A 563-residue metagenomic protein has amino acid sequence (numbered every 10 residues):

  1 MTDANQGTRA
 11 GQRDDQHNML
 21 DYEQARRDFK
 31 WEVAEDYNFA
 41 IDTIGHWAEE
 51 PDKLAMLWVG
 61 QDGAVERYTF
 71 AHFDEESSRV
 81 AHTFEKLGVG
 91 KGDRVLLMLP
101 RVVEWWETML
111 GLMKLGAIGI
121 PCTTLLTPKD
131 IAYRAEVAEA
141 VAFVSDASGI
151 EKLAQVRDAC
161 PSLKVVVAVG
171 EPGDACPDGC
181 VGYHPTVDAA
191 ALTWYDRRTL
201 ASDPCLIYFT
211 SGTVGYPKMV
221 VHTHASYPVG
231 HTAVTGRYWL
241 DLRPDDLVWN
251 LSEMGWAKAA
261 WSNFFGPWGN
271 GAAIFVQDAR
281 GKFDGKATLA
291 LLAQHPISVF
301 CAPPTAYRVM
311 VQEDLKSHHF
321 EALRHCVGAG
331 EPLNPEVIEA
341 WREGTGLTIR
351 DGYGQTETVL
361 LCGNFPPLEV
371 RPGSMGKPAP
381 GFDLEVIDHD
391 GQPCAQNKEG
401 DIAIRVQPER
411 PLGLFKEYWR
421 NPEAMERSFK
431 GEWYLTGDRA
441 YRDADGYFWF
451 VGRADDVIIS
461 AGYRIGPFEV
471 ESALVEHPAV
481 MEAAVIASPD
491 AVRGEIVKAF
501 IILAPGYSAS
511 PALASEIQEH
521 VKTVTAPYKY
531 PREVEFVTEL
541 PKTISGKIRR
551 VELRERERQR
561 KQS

Functional and structural regions predicted by a protein language model:
M1-Q6, L110, K114-P185, P505: Structural core segment of the AMP-binding/adenylate-forming
D52-L54, V167-D174, C180, V187-F209 (+2 more regions): Conserved pre-ATP/AMP-binding loop-to-beta segment of ANL
E66-A71, C205-V229: Conserved AMP-binding A3 loop
D74-R79, V187-A190, V220-D241, K258 (+1 more regions): Conserved structural elements of the adenylate-forming
L126, F143-D146, A293, F300 (+6 more regions): AMP-binding/adenylate-forming catalytic core of the ANL superfamily
H184, G269, I297-A302, V311-R371 (+1 more regions): Gly/Ser/Thr-rich phosphate-binding loop
P228-N250, M254-S298, E313: Conserved AMP-binding/adenylation subdomain of ANL enzymes
G381, Q392-R427, I465: Conserved ATP/PPi-binding loop(s) of AMP-dependent carboxylate-activating enzymes
